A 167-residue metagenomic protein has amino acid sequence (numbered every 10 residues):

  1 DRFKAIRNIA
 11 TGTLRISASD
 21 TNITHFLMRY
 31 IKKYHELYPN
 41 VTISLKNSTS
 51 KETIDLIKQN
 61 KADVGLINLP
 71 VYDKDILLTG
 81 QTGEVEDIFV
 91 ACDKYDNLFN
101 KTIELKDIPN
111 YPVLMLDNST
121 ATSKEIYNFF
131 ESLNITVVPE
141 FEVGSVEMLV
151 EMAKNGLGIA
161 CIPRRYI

Functional and structural regions predicted by a protein language model:
D1-N8: Alpha-helical "hinge/linker" immediately C-terminal to small N-terminal DNA-binding modules
T11-K74: Central regulatory/effector-binding core of bacterial HTH transcription factors
I16, I57-K58, I108, E151-L157: Hydrophobic residues within well-ordered alpha-helices
I31-L37, K61, S123-T136: Ligand-binding cleft/hinge of the Venus flytrap
I54, K58, T79, L105 (+1 more regions): Short hydrophobic/charged patches on amphipathic alpha-helices used for structural packing and interfaces
N68-D75, V146-I167: A ligand-binding cleft/hinge motif common to bilobed small-molecule-binding domains
I76-L114: Flexible hinge/capping segments at coil-to-helix
L98-F99, P112-L133: Secondary-structure junction motif
